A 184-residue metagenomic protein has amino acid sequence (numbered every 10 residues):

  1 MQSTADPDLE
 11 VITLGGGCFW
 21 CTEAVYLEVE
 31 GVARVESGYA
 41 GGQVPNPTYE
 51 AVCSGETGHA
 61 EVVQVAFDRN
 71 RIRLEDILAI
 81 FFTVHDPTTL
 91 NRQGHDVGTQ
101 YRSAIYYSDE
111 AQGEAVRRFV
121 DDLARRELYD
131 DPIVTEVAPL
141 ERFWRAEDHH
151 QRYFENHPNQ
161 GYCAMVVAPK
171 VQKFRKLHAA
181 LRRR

Functional and structural regions predicted by a protein language model:
M1-R184: Flexible coil/turn and secondary-structure edge motifs
